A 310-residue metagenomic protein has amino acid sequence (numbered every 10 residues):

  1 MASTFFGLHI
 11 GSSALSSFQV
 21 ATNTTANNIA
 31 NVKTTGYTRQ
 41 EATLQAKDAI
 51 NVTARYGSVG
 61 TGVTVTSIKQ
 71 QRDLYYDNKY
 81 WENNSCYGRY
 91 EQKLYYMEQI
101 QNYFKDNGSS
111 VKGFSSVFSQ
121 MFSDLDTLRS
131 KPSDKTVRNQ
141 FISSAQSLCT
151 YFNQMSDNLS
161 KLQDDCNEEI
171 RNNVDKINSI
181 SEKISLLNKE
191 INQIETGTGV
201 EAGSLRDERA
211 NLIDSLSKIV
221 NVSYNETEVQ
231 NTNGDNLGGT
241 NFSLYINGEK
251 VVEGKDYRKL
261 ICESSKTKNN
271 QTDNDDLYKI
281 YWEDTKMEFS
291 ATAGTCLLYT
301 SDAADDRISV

Functional and structural regions predicted by a protein language model:
A2-S13, V20-E82, Y96, K183 (+2 more regions): Phosphate-proximal small/polar/acidic motifs at interfaces that engage nucleotide phosphates, polyphosphates
G11, F18, G36, Q40-E41 (+7 more regions): Alpha-helical heptad-repeat coiled-coil segments that mediate oligomerization/polymerization in large
I50-S58, Q71-N78, I100-Y103, R138-I142 (+1 more regions): Short, mixed-charge, low-aromatic patches
S58-G60, V65, Q71, Y75-S116 (+1 more regions): Assembly/oligomerization scaffold segments
K105, D126, S130, N153 (+3 more regions): Sec-exported extracytoplasmic/periplasmic mature domains
